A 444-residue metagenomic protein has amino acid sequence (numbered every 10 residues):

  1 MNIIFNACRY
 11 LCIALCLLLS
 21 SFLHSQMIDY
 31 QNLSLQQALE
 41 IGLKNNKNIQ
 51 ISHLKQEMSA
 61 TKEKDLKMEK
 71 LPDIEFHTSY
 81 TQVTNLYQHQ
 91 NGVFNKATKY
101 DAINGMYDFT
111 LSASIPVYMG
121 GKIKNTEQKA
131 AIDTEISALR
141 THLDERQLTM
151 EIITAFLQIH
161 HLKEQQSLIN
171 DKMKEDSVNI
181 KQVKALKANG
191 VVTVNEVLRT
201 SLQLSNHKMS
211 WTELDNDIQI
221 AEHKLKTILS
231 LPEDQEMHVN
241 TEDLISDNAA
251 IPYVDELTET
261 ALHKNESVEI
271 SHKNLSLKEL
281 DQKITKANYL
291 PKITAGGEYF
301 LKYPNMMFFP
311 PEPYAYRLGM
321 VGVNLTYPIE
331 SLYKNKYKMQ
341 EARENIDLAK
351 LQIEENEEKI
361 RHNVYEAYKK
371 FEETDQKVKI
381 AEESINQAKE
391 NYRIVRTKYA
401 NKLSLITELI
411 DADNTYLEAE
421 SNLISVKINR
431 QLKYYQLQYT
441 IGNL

Functional and structural regions predicted by a protein language model:
M1-L35, L444: Bacterial Sec-dependent N-terminal signal peptides
N2-I3, L33, Q37, T61-E63 (+4 more regions): Periplasmic alpha-helical coiled-coil/stalk elements that build and connect Gram-negative outer-membrane
S25-E75, S79, E233, V239-S276 (+1 more regions): Bacterial Sec-pathway N-terminal export signals of envelope proteins
M27-Q31, H77-S112, T241-A250, K283 (+2 more regions): Small/polar, glycine/serine/threonine/aspartate-rich low-complexity segments that form flexible
Q50-L54, K67-M68, I103, V117-E145 (+6 more regions): Sec/SRP-type N-terminal targeting helices
T110-S112, F156, T258, G322-N324 (+1 more regions): Membrane-embedded beta-strand positions in outer-membrane beta-barrel channels/transporters
N206-L231, I385-N443: Short segments within alpha-helical structural elements
